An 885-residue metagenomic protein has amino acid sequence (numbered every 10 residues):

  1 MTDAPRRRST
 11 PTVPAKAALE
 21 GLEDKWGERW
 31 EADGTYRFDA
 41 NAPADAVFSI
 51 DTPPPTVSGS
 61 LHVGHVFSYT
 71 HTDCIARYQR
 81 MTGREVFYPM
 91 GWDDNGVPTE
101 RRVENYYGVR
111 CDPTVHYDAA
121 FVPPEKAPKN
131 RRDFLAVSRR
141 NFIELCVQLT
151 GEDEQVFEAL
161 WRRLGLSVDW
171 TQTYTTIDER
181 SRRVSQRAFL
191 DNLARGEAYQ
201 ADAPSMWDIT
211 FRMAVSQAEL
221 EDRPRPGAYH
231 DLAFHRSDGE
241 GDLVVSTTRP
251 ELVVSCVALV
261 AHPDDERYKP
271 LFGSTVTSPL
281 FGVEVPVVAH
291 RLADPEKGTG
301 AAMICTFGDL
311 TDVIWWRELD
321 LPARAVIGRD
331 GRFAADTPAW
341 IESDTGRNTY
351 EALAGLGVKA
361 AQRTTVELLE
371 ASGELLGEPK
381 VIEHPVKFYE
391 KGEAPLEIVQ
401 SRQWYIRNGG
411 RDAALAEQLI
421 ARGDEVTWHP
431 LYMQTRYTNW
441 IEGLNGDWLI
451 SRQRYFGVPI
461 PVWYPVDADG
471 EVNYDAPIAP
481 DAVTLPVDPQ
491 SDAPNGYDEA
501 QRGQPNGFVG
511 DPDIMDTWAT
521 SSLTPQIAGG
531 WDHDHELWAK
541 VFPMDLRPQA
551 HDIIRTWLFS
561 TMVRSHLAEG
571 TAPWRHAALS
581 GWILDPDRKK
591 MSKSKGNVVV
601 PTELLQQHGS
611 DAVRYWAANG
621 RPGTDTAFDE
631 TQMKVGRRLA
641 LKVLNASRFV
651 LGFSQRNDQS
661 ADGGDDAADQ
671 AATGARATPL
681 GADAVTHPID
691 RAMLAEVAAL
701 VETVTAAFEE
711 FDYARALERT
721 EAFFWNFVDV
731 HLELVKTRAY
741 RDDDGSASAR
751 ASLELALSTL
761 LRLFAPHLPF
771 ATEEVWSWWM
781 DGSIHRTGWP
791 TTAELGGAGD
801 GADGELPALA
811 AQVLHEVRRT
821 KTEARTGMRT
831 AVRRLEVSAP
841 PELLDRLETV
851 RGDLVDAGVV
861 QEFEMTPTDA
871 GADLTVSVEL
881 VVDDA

Functional and structural regions predicted by a protein language model:
T2-D3, D231, L444-A519, L523 (+2 more regions): Feature 926 captures the class I aminoacyl-tRNA synthetase adenylation module centered on the KMSKS loop
T2-P11, A15-K16, D24-K25, R29-D33 (+8 more regions): Residue patterns forming the tRNA-binding/recognition surfaces of aminoacyl-tRNA synthetases and related DALR
L22-A46: Positively charged, low-complexity intrinsically disordered leader regions
G27, L193-L220, V253-C256, I478 (+3 more regions): Amphipathic alpha-helical
N41-V103, S185, V245-T248, V287-L319 (+4 more regions): N-terminal catalytic cores of NTP/NDP-binding nucleotidyl/phosphoryl-transfer enzymes
A42-A44, P53-P54, P89-E100, T173-S181 (+3 more regions): Short, solvent-exposed turn/loop segments enriched in Gly/Ser/Thr/Pro and often Arg
A44-T52, C74, E125-D133, E158-G165 (+9 more regions): Active-site-adjacent bridging/hinge elements
S237-A301, D309-I314: Protease-associated
